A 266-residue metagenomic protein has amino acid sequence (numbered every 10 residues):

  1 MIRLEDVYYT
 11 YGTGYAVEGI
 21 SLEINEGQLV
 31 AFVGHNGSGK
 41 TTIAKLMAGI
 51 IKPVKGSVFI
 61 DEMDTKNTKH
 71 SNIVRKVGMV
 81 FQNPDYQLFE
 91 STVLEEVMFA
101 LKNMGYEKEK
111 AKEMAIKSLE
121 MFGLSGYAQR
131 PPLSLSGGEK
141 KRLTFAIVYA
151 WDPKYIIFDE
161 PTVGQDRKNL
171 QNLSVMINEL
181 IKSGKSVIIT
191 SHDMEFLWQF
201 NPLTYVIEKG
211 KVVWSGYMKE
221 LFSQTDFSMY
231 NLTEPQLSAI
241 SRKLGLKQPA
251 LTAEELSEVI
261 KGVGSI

Functional and structural regions predicted by a protein language model:
V33-H35: The feature captures the beta-strand-to-loop junction immediately N-terminal to the Walker
A48: Helix-to-loop junction immediately C-terminal to a conserved catalytic motif
G56-D64, I73: Conserved ABC transporter NBD signature motif
E109-Y127: Conserved ABC ATPase "signature" region
P131-L135, E139: Conserved ABC ATPase signature
S191-H192: H-loop/switch region of ABC-family ATPase nucleotide-binding domains
K211-E234: Conserved beta-strand-loop-alpha-helix hinge in the C-terminal portion of ABC ATPase nucleotide-binding domains
